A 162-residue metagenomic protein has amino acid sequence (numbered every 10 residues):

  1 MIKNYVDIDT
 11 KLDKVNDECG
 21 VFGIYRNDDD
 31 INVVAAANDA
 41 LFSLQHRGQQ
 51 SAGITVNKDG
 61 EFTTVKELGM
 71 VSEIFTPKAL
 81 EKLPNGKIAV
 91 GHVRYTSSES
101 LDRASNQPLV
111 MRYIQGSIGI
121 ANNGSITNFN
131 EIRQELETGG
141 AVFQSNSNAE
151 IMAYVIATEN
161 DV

Functional and structural regions predicted by a protein language model:
M1-V162: Conserved short alpha-helical segments that host acidic/polar catalytic motifs at enzyme active sites
